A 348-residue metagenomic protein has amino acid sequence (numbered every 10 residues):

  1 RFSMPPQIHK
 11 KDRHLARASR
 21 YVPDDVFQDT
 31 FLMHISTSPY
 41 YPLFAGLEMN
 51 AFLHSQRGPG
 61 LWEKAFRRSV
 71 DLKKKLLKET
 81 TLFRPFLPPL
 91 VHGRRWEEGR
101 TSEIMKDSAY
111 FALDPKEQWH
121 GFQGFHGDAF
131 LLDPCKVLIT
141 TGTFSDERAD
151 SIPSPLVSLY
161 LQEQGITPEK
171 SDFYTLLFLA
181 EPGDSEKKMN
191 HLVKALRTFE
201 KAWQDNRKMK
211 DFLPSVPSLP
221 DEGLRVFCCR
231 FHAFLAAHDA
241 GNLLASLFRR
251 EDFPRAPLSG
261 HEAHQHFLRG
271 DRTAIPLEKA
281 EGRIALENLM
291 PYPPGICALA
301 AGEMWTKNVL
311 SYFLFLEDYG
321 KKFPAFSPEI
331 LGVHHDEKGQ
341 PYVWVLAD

Functional and structural regions predicted by a protein language model:
R1-T30, I35-G46: Active-site PLP attachment segment
A18-R20, L53, D184, W305: Short loop/turn segments at secondary-structure transitions that flank enzyme active sites
V26, M49, P294-G295: A general alpha-helix detector
M33-T37, Q56-E63: Flexible, glycine/proline-enriched loop segments at strand-loop-helix junctions that form or flank small-ligand binding
E48-S55: Short glycine/serine- and small hydrophobic-enriched flexible loop segments
P59-D348: Non-catalytic terminal extensions of PLP-dependent enzymes
